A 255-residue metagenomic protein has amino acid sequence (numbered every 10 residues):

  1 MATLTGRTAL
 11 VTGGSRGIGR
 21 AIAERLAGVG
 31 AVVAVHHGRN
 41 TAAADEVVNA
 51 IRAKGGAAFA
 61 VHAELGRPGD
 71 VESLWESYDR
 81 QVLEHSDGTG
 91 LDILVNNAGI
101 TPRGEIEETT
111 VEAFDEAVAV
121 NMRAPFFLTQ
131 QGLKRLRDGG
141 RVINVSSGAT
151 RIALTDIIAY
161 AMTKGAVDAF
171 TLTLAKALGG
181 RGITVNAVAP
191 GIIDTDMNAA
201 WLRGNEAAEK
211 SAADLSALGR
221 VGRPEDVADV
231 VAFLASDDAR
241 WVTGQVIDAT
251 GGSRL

Functional and structural regions predicted by a protein language model:
T8, S15-R16: Conserved glycine-rich cofactor-binding loop
E105-I106, T110-V118, A212: Substrate-binding pocket helix/loop in short-chain dehydrogenase/reductase
T129, T163: Active-site helix of classical SDR
K134, K176-G180, R240: Alpha-helical segment proximal to the catalytic Tyr-Lys
S147: Residue(s) in the substrate-gating loop at a strand-loop-helix junction that position the organic substrate next
I152, A232, T243-L255: Short C-terminal tail/terminal secondary-structure segment of NAD(P)H-dependent dehydrogenase/reductase domains
G180, I192-S216: A glycine/serine/threonine-rich, flexible loop-to-helix segment that serves as the NAD(P) cofactor-binding "lid"
